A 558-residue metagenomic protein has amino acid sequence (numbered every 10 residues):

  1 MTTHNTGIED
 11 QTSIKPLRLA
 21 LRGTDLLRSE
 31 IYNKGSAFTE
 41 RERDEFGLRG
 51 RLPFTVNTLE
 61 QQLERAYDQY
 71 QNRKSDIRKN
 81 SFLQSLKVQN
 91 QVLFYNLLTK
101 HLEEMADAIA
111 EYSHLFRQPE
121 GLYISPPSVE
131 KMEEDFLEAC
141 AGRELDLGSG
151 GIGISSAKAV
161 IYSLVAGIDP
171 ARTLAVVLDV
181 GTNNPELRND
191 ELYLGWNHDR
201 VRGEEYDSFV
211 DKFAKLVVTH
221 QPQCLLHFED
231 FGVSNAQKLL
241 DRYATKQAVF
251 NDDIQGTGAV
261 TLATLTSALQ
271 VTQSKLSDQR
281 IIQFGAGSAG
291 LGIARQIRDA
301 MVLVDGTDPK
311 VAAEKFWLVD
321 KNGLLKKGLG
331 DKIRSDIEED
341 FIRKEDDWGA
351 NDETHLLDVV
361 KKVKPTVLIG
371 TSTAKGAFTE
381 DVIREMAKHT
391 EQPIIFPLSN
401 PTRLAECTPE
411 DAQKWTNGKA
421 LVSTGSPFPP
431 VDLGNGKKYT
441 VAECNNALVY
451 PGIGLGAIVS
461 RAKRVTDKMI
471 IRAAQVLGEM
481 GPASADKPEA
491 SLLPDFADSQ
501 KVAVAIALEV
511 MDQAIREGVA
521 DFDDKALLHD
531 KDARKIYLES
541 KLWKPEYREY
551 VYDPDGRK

Functional and structural regions predicted by a protein language model:
T2-Q247, K535, K541-G556: N-terminal ligand-binding/catalytic initiation module
Y32-N33, F250-G256, L269-T272, P393 (+3 more regions): Adenosine-phosphate binding glycine-rich loop
D44, L48-R51, H114-R117, G167-A171 (+14 more regions): Generic secondary-structure signature for well-ordered alpha-helical cores
L137, D146-G153, L187-L192, A236-R242 (+7 more regions): Short acidic, glycine/serine/threonine-rich loops at helix termini
A171-T173, Q223-E229, K275-Q279, V304-E314 (+2 more regions): Flexible, glycine/charged-enriched surface loops at secondary-structure junctions
K246, N251-V367: Glycine-rich phosphate/diphosphate-binding loop of Rossmann-like nucleotide-binding domains
D352-G418, N446, R461: Long hydrophobic segments that form regular secondary structure
